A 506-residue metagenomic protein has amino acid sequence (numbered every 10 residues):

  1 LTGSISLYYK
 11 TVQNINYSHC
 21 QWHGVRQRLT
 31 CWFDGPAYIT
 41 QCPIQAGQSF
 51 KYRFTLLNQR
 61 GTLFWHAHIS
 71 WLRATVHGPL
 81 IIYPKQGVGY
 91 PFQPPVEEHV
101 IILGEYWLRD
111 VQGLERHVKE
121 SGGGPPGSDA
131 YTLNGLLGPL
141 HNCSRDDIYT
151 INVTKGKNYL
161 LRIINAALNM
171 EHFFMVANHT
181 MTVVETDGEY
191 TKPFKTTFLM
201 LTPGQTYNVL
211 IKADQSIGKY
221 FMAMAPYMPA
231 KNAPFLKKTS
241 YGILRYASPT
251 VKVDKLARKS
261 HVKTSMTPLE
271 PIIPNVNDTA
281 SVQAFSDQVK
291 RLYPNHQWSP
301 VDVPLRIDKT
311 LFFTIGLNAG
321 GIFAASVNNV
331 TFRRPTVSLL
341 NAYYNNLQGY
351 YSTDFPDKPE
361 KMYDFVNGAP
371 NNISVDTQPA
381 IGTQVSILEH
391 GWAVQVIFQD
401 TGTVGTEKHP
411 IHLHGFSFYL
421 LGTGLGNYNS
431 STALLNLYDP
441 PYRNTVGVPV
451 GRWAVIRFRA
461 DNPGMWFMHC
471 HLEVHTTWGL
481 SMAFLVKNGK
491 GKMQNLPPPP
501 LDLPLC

Functional and structural regions predicted by a protein language model:
L1-F92, M170-L199, K219-L236, G321-R459 (+2 more regions): Histidine- and aromatic-enriched segments that form or immediately flank copper-ligand environments
L56, I69, I82-P84, L103-E105 (+5 more regions): Short, structured patches in soluble enzyme cores that scaffold and shape functional sites
V76-L103, F235-V276, L435, W478-C506: Extracytoplasmic/periplasmic copper-protein system
P95-A167, S265-T279, K309, G316-N318 (+2 more regions): Acidic-aromatic/histidine active-site loop/patch
A177-D187, T191-F194, F198-K252, L256-R291: Conserved small-residue hotspots that stabilize compact domain segments
K255-F312, I322-A324, R334-V337, A342-E360 (+1 more regions): Intrinsic disorder/low-complexity detector
